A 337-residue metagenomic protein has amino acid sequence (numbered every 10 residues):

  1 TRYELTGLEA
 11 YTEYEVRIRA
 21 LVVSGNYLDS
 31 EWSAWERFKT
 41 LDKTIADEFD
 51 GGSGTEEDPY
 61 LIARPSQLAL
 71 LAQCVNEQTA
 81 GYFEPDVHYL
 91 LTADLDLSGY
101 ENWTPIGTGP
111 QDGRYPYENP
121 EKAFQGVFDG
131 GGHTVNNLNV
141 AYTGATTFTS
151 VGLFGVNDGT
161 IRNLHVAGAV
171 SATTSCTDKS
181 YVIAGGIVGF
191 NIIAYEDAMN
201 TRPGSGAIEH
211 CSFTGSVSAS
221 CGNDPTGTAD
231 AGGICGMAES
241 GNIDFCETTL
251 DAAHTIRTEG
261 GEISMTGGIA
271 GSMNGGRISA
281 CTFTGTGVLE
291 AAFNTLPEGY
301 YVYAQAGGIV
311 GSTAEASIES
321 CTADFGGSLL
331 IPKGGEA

Functional and structural regions predicted by a protein language model:
E4, R37, L61: Conserved beta-strand positions that form and line the central face of beta-propeller blades
L5-G25: Beta-strand-rich modules
R17, E36-K39, G107: Short, isolated positions within intrinsically disordered regulatory regions of eukaryotic proteins
V23-D42: Extracellular fibronectin type III
D42-A337: Surface-exposed repetitive/solenoidal architectures
